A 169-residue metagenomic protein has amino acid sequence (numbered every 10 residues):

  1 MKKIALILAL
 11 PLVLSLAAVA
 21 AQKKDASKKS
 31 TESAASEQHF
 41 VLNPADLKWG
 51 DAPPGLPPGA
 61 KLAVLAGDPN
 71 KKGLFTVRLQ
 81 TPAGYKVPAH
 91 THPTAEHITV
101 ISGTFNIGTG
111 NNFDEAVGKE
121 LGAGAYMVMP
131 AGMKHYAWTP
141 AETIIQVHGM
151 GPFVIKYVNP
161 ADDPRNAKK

Functional and structural regions predicted by a protein language model:
M1-I4: Positively charged n-region of N-terminal signal peptides that target proteins for export
I7-S15: Bacterial N-terminal signal peptides
L16-A20: Sec/Tat signal peptide C-region and signal peptidase I cleavage site
Q22-F75, D162-K169: A short, N-terminal "cap"/entry segment at the start of jelly-roll beta-barrel domains of the cupin/DSBH fold
Q38-F40, A116-V117, Y136-K169: Double-stranded beta-helix
D68-N70, G84, F105, N111-G132: Short acidic-glycine-tyrosine-enriched beta hairpin
P82-Y85, T91-N112: Glycine- and acidic-residue-biased ligand/ion/polar-headgroup-sensing regions
